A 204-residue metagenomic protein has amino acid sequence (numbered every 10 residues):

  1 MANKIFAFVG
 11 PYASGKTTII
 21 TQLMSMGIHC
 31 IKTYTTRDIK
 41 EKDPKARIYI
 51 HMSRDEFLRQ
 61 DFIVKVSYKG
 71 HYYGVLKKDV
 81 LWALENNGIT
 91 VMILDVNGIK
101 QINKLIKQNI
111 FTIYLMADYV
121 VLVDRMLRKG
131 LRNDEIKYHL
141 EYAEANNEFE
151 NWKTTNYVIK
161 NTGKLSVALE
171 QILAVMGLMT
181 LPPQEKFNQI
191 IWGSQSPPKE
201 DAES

Functional and structural regions predicted by a protein language model:
F8: Hydrophobic anchor at the beta1->P-loop junction of P-loop NTPases
P11: P-loop (Walker A) phosphate-binding loop of NTP-binding proteins
K16-T17: Walker A/P-loop
S25-K32: Post-Walker A helix-loop "phosphate-sensing" segment adjacent to the P-loop in P-loop NTPases
T35-T90, L94-N97: ATP-dependent small-molecule kinase phosphotransfer cores that center on conserved nucleotide phosphate-binding segments
V91-D95, I106-L127: Conserved phosphate-donor/acceptor-positioning beta-strand/loop module used by diverse small-molecule
L131-V175, P183-D201: Small-molecule kinase domains that catalyze NTP-dependent phosphoryl transfer to phosphate-bearing small molecules
